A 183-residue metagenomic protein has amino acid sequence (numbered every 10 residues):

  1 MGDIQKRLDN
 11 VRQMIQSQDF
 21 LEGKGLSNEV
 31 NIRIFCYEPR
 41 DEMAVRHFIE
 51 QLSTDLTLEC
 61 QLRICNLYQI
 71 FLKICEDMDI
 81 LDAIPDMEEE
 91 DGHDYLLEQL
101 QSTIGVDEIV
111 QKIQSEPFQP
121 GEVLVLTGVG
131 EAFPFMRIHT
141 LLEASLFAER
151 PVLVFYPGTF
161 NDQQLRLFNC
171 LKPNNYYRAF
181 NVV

Functional and structural regions predicted by a protein language model:
D3-L81: N-terminal, charge-rich interaction modules
G25-E29, S115-G121, L146-F147: Flexible, charged surface loops at secondary-structure boundaries
N31-R33, Y37, D41-A44, F48 (+1 more regions): Extended, basic/helix-rich recognition subdomains
P39-A44, I70-L72, Q99-V106, G130-P134 (+1 more regions): Short acidic, S/G/P-rich loop/turn micro-motifs used as interaction or catalytic elements
L62-D107: Long, charge-dense
G105-P117, I138: A short, acidic, amphipathic alpha-helical segment used as a generic capping/interface helix at domain edges
Q119-F135: Conserved P-loop NTPase "ATPase switch" module shared by AAA+ and STAND
T140-V183: Glycine-rich, aromatic-bearing surface loops/beta-hairpins
